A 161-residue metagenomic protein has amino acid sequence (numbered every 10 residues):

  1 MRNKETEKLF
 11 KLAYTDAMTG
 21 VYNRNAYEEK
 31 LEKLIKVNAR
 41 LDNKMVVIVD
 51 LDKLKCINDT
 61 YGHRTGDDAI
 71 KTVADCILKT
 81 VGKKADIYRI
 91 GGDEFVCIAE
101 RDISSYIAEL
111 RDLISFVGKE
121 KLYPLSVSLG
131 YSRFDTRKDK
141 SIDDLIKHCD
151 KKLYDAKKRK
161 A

Functional and structural regions predicted by a protein language model:
F10-E29, V49-H63, K71: Conserved nucleotide-binding and Mg2+-coordinating catalytic segments in signaling enzymes
F10-K11, R24-N43, A74-G82: Short regulatory alpha-helical coupling segments that immediately precede and/or link into cyclic nucleotide signaling
E29, K33-K36, D75, K79 (+4 more regions): CheY-like receiver
M45-D50, I87: Active-site-flanking beta-strand signature of metal-NTP-handling nucleotidyl enzymes and homologous cyclase-like
D59, G118, F134-A161: Catalytic-core segments of nucleotide cyclases and related cyclic-nucleotide turnover enzymes
T72-T136, H148: GGDEF/GGEEF active-site signature
